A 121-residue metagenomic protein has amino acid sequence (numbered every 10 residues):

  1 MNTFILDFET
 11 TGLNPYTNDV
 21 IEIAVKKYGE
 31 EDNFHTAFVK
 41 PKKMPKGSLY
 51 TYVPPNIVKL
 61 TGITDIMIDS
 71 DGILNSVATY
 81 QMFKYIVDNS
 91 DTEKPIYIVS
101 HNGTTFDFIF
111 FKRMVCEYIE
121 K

Functional and structural regions predicted by a protein language model:
M1-C116: Conserved non-catalytic scaffold segment of RNase H-like nuclease domains
E117-K121: Short, intrinsically disordered, charge-balanced linker/junction segments flanking boundaries in proteins
